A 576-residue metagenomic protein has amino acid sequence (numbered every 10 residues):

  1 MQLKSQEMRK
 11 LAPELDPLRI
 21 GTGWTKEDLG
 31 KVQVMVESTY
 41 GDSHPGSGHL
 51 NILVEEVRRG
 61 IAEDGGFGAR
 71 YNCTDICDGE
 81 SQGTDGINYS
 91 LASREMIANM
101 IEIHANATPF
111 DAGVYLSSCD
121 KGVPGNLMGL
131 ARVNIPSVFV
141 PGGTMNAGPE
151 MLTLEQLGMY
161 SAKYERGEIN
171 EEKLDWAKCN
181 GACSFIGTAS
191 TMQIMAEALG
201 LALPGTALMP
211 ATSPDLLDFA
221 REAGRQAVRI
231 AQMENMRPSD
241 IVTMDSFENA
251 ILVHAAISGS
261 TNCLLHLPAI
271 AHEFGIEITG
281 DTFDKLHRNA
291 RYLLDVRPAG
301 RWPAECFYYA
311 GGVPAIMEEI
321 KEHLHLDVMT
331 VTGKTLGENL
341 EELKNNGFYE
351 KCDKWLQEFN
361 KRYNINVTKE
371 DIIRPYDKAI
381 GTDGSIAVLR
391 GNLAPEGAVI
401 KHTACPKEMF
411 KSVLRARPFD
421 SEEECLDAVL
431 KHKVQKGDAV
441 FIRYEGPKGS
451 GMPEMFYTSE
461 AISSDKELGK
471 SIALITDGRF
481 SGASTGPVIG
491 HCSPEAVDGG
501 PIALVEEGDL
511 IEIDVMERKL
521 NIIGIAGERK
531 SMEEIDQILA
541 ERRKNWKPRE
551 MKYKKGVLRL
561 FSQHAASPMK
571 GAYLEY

Functional and structural regions predicted by a protein language model:
M1-G46, E55-C73, G79, D85-S90 (+5 more regions): Catalytic or ion-coupling anion/metal-binding cores of large enzyme and transporter domains
H49: Glycine-/small-residue-enriched capping loops at alpha/beta junctions
I52: Acidic/charged coordination and interface sites in well-structured regions
S90-N99: Glycine-rich, highly charged phosphate/nucleotide-binding loops
A105-N126, F139-P141: A short, small-residue-rich loop immediately preceding and capping a beta-strand
